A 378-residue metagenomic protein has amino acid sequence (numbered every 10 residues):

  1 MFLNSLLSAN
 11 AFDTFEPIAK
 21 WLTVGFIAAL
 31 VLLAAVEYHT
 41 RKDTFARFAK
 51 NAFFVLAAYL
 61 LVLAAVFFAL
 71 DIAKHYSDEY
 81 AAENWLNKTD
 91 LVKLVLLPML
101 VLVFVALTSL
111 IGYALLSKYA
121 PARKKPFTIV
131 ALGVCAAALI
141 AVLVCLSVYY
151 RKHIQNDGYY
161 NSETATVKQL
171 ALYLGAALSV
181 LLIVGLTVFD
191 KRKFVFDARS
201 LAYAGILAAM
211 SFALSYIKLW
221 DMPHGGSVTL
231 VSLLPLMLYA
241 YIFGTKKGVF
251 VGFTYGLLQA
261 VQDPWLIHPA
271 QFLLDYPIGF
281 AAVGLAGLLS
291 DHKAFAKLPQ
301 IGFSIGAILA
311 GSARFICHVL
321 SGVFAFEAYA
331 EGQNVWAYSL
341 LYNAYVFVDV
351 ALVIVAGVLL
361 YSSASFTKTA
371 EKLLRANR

Functional and structural regions predicted by a protein language model:
M1-I18, D78-K88, K152-T164: Short, strongly hydrophobic alpha-helical membrane anchors
G25-A34, L60-A65, V103-I111, A136-L146 (+3 more regions): Hydrophobic core of alpha-helical transmembrane segments in multi-pass integral membrane proteins
L30-L33, L110-A114, A177-D190, A204-A208 (+4 more regions): Short helix-perturbing small/polar motifs within transmembrane alpha-helices
A65-A81, V144-D157, L320-Y329: Membrane-helix interface motif
L91-L96, A165-Q169, V335-L352: Individual transmembrane alpha-helices with interfacial aromatic-anchor signatures
Y149, H153-T164, L214-L230, F253-L289 (+1 more regions): Interfacial aromatic-anchored transmembrane helix boundaries in multi-pass membrane proteins
T166-Y239: Hydrophobic transmembrane alpha-helices
V231-G248, L285: Generic transmembrane alpha-helix motif of multi-pass integral membrane proteins
